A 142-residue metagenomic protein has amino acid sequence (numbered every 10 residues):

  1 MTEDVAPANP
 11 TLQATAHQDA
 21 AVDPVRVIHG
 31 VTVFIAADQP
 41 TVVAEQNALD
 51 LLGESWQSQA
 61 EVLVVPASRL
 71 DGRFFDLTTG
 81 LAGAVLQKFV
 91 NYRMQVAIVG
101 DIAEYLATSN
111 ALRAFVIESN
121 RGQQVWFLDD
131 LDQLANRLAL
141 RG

Functional and structural regions predicted by a protein language model:
M1-T11: N-terminal acidic, proline/glycine-rich, low-complexity intrinsically disordered segments
N9-G142: Amphipathic, Lys/Arg-enriched alpha-helical "gate/interface" segment within cytosolic domains that mediates
